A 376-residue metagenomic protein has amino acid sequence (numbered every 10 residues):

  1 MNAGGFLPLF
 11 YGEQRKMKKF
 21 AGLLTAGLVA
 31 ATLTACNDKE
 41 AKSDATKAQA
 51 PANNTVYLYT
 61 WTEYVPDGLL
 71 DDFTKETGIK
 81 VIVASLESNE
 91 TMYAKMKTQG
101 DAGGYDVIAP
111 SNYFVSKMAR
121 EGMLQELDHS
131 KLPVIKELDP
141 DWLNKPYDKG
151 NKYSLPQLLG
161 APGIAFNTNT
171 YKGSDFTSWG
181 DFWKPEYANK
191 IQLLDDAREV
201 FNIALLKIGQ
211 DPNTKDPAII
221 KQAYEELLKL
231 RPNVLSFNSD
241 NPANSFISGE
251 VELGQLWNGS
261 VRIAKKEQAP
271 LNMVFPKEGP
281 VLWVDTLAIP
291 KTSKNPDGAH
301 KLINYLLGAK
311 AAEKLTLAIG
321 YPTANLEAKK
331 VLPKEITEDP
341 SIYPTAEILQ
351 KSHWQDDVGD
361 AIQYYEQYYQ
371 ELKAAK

Functional and structural regions predicted by a protein language model:
M1-T55, A375-K376: Short, low-complexity disordered leader/linker segments with a strong preference for bacterial N-terminal type II
C36, K47-K117: Early extracytoplasmic/lumenal segment of secretory-pathway proteins
T62-P66, E87-N89, G104-N233, N238-E250: Extracytoplasmic ligand-binding site segments that recognize negatively charged/polar headgroups
V115-K117, I247, L253-P270: A ligand-binding cleft/hinge motif common to bilobed small-molecule-binding domains
G163-T170, L206-K207, V284-P296, K314-A318: A bilobed periplasmic-binding-protein/Venus flytrap-type ligand-binding module shared by bacterial periplasmic
K221-K229, E267-K291: Periplasmic-binding protein-like
P290-L349: Mature extracytoplasmic/periplasmic domains
A346-K376: Conserved C-terminal helix/tail region of periplasmic/extracytoplasmic solute-binding proteins
